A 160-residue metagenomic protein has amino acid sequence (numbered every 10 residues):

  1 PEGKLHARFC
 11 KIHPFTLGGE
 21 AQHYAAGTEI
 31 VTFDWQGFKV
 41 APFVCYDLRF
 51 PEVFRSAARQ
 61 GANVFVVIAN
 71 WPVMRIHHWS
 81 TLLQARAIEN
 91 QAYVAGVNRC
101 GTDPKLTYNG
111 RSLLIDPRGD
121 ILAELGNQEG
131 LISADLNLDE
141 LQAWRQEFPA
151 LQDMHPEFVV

Functional and structural regions predicted by a protein language model:
P1-N63, I68, V73-T81, R145-A150: Active-site catalytic loop in hydrolytic enzyme cores
T16-Q22, V40-P42, P104, I121-L122 (+3 more regions): A broad, structure-centric signal for solvent-exposed, well-ordered loop/edge residues that line or flank functional
T32-D34, L114, S133-D135: Short, well-ordered beta-strand micro-motif
G37, L138-E140: Non-catalytic surface loops within mature trypsin-like serine protease
K39, L48-I132: CN hydrolase (nitrilase-like) catalytic-core segments centered on the catalytic cysteine and neighboring Lys/Glu
L141-V160: A conserved C-terminal secondary-structure "cap"
